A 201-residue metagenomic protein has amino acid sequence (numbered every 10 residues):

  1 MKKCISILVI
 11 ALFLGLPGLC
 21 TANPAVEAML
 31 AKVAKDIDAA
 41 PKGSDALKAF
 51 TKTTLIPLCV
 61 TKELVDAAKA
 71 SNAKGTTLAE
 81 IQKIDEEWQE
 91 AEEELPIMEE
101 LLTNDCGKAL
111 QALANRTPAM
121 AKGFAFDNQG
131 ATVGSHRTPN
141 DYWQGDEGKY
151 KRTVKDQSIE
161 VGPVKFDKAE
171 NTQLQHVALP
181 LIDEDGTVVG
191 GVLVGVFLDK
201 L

Functional and structural regions predicted by a protein language model:
M1-C4: Positively charged n-region of N-terminal signal peptides that target proteins for export
I7-P17: Bacterial N-terminal signal peptides
N23-E94, A119, K200: Juxtamembrane extracytoplasmic/periplasmic/luminal helical "stalk" adjacent to the first N-terminal
E87, A131-H136: Amphipathic coiled-coil signal-relay and dimerization helices
E92-L110, T138-K165: Extracytoplasmic/periplasmic sensor domains and loops in membrane signaling proteins
P118-M120, L174-Q175: Short, small/polar residue-rich loop motifs at catalytic or cofactor-binding pockets
K122-N128: Short hydrophobic alpha-helical segments used for membrane anchoring or interfacial signaling
S135, T172-L201: Conserved beta-strands of PAS-like sensory domains
